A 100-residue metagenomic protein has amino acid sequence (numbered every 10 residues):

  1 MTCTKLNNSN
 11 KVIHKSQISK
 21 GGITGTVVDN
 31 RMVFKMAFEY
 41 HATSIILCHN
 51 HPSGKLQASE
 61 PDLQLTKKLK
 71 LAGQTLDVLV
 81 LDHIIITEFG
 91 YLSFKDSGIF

Functional and structural regions predicted by a protein language model:
T2: Duplex nucleic acid-engaging cores and interfaces of nucleic-acid transaction enzymes
K5-S9, S19-F100: Active-site-proximal loop/helix of nucleotide/amide-processing enzymes and allied scaffolds
